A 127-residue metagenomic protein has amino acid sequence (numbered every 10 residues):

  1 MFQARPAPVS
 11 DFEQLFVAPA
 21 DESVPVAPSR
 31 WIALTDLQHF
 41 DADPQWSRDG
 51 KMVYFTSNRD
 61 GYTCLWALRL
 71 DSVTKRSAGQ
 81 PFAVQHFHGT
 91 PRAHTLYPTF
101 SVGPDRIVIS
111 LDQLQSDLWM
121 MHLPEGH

Functional and structural regions predicted by a protein language model:
M1-P25, T35-D41, T56-A67, S72 (+2 more regions): A flexible loop/linker signature enriched in serine peptidases of the S9 family
F16-V17, W31, S47, L65-A67 (+1 more regions): A generic structural signal for ordered secondary structure
E22-I32, V73-F82, G126-H127: Beta-strand initiation motifs
I32-D43, R76-F100: Conserved blade-ending motifs and adjacent loop-strand segments that build the rim/top face of beta-propeller domains
D49-K51, D105: Short coil/turn segments that connect the beta-strands within blades of beta-propeller domains
H94-H127: Blade-level signature of beta-propeller repeat domains, shared across WD40, Kelch, NHL, RCC1 and BNR/Asp-box propellers
